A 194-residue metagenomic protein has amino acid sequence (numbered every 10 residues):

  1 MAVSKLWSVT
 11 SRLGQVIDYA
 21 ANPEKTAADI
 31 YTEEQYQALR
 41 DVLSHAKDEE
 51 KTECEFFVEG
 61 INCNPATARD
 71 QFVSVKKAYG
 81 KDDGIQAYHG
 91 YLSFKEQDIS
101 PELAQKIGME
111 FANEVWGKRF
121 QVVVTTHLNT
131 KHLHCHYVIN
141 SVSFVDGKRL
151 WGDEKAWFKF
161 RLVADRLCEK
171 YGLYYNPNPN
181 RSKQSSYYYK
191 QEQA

Functional and structural regions predicted by a protein language model:
M1-A194: N-terminal nicking endonuclease/strand-transfer module with a His-rich metal-binding environment and a catalytic Tyr
